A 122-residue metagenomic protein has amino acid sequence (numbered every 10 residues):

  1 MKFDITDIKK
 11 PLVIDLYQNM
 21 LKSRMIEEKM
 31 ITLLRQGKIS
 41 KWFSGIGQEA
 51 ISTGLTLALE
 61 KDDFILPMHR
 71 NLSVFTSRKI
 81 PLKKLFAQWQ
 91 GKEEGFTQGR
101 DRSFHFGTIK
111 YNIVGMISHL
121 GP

Functional and structural regions predicted by a protein language model:
M1-S40, K61: Cofactor-/ligand-binding subdomain signature composed of acidic, glycine-rich, tryptophan-containing flexible loops
E28-P122: Cofactor-binding active-site loop characterized by glycine-rich and histidine/acidic residues
